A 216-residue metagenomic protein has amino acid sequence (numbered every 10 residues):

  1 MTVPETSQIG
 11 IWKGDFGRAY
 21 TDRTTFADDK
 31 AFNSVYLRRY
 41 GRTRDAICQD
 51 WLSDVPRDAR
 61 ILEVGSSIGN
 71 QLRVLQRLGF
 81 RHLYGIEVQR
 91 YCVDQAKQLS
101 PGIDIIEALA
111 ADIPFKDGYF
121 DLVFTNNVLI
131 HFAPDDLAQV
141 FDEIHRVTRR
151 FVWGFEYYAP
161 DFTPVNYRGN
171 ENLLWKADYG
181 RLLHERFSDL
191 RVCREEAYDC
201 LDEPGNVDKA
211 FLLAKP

Functional and structural regions predicted by a protein language model:
M1-P114, D135-Q139, R150-P216: Class I (Rossmann-like) S-adenosyl-L-methionine-dependent methyltransferase catalytic domain, capturing the SAM-binding
F124: A conserved beta-strand element that flanks and buttresses the S-adenosyl-L-methionine
N127-H131: Short catalytic micro-motifs in class I SAM-dependent methyltransferases
E143-I144: Class I S-adenosylmethionine-dependent transferase superfamily signal
